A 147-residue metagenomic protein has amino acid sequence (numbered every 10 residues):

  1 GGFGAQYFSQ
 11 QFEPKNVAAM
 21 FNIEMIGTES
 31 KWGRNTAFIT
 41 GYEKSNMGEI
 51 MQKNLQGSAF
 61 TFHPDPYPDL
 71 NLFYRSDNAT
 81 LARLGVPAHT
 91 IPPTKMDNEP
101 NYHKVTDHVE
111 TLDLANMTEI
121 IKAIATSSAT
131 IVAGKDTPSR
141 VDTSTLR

Functional and structural regions predicted by a protein language model:
G1-P93: Metal-dependent peptidase/peptidase-like ectodomains
P93, N98-R147: His/Asp/Glu-rich mid-to-C-terminal helical/loop segments that flank catalytic regions of hydrolases
